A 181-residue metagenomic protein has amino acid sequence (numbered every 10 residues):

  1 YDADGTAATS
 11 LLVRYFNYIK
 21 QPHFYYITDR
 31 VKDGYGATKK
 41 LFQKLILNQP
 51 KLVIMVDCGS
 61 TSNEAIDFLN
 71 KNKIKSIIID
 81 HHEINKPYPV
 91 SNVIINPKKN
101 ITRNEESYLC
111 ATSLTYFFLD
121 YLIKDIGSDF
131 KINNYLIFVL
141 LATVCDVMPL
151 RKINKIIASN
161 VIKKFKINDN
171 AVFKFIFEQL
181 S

Functional and structural regions predicted by a protein language model:
Y1-S181: Replace "Mg2+/Mn2+-dependent" with "divalent metal-dependent
